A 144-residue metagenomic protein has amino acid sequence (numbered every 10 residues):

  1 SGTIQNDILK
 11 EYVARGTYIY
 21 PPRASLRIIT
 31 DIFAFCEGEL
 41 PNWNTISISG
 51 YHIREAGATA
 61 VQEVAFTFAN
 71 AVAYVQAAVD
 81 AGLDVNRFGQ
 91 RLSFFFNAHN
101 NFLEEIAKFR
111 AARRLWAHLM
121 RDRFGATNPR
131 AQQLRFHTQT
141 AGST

Functional and structural regions predicted by a protein language model:
S1-E105, R123-Q139: Catalytic alpha/beta active-site cores
I106-R113: Extended amphipathic alpha-helical segments enriched in small hydrophobics
W116: Conserved, mostly hydrophobic/aromatic
M120: Conserved hydrophobic residues forming the short capping helix/wall of the S-adenosyl-L-methionine
T144: Conserved phosphate/anionic-ligand binding catalytic regions in large, soluble enzymes, centered on
